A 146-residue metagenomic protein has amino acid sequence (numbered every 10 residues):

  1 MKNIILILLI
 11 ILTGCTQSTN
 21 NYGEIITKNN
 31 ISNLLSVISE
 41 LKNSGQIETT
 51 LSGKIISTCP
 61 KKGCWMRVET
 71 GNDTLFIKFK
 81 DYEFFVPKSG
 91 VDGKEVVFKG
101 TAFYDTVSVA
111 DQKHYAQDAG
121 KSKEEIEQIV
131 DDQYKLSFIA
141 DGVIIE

Functional and structural regions predicted by a protein language model:
M1-G23: Bacterial Sec-dependent N-terminal signal peptides
C15-E146: OB-fold and OB-like single-stranded nucleic-acid-recognition modules and their adjacent interaction interfaces
